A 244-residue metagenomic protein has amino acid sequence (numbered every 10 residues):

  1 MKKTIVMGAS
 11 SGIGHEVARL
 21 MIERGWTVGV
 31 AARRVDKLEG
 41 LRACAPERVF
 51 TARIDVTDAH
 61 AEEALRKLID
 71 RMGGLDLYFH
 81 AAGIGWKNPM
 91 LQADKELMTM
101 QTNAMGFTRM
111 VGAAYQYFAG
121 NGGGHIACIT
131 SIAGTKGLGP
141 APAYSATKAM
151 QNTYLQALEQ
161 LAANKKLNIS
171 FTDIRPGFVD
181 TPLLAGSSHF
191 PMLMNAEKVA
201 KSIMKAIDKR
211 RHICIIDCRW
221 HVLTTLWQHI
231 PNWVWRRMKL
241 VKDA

Functional and structural regions predicted by a protein language model:
S10-S11: Conserved glycine-rich cofactor-binding loop
A45-H60: Rossmann-fold cofactor-recognition segment
A81-K87: Conserved NAD(P)H cofactor-binding loop of Rossmann-fold oxidoreductase domains
N88-Q101: Short alpha-helical oligomerization interface
V111, T147: Active-site helix of classical SDR
S131: Residue(s) in the substrate-gating loop at a strand-loop-helix junction that position the organic substrate next
D173, S188-T224: C-terminal helical subdomain
